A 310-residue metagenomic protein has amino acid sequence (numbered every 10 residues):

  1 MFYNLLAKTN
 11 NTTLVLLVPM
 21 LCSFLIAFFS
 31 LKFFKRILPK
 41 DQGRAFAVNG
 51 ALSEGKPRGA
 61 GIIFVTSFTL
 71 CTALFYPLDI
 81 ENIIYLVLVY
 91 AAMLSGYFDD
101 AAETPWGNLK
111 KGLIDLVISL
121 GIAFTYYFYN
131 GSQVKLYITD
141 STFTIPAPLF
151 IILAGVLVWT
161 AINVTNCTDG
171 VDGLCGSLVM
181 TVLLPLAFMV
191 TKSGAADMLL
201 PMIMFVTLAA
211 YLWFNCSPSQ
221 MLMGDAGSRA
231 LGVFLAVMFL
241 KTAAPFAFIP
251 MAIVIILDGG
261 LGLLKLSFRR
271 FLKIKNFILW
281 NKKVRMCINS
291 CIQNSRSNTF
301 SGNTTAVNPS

Functional and structural regions predicted by a protein language model:
F2-V254: "…together with the soluble PPM/PP2C metallo-phosphatase catalytic core" -> "…together with the soluble PPM/PP2C
F28, K32-G55, A101-E103, L263-G302: Cytosolic, membrane-interface loops and tails of multi-pass inner-membrane proteins
I203, V254, D258, R285-N289: Alpha-helix N-cap/helix-start motif at coil-to-helix transitions, marked by capping-box chemistry
A230, A244-L272, I278: Active-site pocket-lining segment
N303-S310: Final/C-terminal transmembrane alpha-helix of multipass membrane proteins
